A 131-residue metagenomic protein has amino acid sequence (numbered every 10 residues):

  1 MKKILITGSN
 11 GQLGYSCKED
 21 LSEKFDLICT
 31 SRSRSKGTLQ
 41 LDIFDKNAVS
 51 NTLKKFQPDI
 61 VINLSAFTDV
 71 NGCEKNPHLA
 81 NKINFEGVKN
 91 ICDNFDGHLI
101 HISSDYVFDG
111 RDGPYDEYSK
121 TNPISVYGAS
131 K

Functional and structural regions predicted by a protein language model:
K2-K24: N-terminal Rossmann NAD(P)H-binding glycine-rich loop of SDR-like oxidoreductase domains
T7, T30, V61-S65, L99-S104 (+1 more regions): SDR active-site strand-loop-helix element
Q12, F25-R34: Conserved glycine-rich Rossmann-like NAD(P)H-binding loop of the short-chain dehydrogenase/reductase
R32-N47: Rossmann-fold cofactor-recognition segment
I43-I83: NAD(P)H-binding glycine-rich loop region in Rossmannoid oxidoreductase-like domains and their noncatalytic homologs
K75-I100: NAD(P)-cofactor binding segment of oxidoreductase domains
K82, E86-G87, V107-K131: Catalytic helix-loop patch of NAD(P)-dependent Rossmann-fold dehydrogenases
